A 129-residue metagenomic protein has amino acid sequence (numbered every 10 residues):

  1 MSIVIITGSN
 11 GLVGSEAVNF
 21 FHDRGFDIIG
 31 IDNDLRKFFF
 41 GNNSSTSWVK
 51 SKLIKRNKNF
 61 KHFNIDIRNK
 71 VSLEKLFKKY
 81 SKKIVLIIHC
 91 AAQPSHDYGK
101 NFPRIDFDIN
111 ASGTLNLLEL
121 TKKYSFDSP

Functional and structural regions predicted by a protein language model:
M1-L86: N-terminal Rossmann/SDR dinucleotide-binding element
H62, D106, S128-P129: Hydrophobic/aromatic anchor residues within beta-strands of the central parallel beta-sheet of Rossmann-like
N69, G113-N116: Conserved cofactor-binding/catalytic machinery of classical short-chain dehydrogenase/reductase
K82-I84, P103, F126: Proline-aspartate-enriched helix->loop->beta-strand connector
H89, L115-P129: Conserved Rossmann-fold NAD(P)-dependent oxidoreductase catalytic core, especially the SDR/UDP-sugar
C90-P94: Conserved NAD(P)H cofactor-binding loop of Rossmann-fold oxidoreductase domains
H96-G113: Short alpha-helical oligomerization interface
